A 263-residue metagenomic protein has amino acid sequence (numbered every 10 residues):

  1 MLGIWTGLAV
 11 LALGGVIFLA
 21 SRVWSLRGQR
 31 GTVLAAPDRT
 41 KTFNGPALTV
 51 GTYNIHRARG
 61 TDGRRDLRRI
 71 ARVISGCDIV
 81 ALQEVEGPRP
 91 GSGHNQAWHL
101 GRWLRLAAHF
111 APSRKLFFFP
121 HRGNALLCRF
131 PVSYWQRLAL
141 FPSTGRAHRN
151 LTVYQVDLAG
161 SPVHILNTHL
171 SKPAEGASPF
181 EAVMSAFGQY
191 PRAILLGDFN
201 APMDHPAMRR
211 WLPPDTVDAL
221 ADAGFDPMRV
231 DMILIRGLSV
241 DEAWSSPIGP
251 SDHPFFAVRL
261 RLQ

Functional and structural regions predicted by a protein language model:
M1-S75, I79, G91, R102-W103 (+1 more regions): Active-site regions of metal-assisted phosphoester/phosphodiester hydrolases, unifying DNase/endonuclease modules
A81-E86: A short beta-strand-loop structural module common to alpha/beta enzyme folds
R89-N95: Short, flexible/disordered intra-domain loops and linkers
W98: Active-site-proximal alpha/beta segments of enzymes that process anionic O-linked groups
